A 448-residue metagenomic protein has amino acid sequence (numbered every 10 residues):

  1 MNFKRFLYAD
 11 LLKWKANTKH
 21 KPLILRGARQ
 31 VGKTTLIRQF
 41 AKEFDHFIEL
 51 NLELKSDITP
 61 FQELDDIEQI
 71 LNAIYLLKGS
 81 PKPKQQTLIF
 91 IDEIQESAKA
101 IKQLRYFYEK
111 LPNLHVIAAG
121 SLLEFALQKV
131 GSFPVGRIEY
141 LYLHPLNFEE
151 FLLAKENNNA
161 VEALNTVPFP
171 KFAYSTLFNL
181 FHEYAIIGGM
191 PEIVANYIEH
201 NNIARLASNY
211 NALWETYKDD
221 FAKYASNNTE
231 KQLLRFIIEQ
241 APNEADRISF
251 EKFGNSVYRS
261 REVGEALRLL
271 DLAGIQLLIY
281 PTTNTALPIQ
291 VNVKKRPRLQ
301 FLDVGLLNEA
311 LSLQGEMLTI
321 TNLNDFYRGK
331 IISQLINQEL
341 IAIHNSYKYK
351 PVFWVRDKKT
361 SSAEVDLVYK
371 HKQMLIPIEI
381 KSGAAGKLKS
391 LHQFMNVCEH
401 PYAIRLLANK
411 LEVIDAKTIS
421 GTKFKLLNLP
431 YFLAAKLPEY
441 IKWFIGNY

Functional and structural regions predicted by a protein language model:
M1-A16: N-terminal pre-Walker A segment at the start of P-loop NTPase domains
K33: Conserved lysine of the Walker
L36, F40: Hydrophobic positions on the alpha1 helix immediately C-terminal to the Walker A/P-loop
L54-Q85: Short glycine-rich substrate-engagement loop in P-loop NTPases that contacts/grips substrate
Q128-R247: Interdomain motor-coupling "hinge/lid" segment immediately C-terminal to the ATP-binding subdomain of NTP-driven enzymes
A195-E364, Y369: Accessory nucleic acid-recognition modules appended to NTPase machines
L340, V365-A384, A403: Conserved catalytic cores of phosphodiester-cleaving nucleases, focusing on short active-site segments
L411-Y448: Domain-level recognition of nuclease-like catalytic cores that cleave nucleotide substrates
